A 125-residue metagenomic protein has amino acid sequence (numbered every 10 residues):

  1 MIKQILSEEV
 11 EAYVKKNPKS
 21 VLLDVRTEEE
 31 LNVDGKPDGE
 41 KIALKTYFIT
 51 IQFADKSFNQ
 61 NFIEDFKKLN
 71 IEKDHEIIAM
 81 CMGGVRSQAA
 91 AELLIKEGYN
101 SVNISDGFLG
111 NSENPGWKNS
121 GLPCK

Functional and structural regions predicted by a protein language model:
M1-S20, E28-E76, V85-K125: Rhodanese-like catalytic fold shared by cysteine-dependent sulfurtransferases and DSP/PTP-type phosphatases
D24: Conserved active-site aspartate in kinases
A79-M80: Short, surface-exposed ligand- or partner-binding patches at beta-edge/loop junctions that are enriched in aromatics
